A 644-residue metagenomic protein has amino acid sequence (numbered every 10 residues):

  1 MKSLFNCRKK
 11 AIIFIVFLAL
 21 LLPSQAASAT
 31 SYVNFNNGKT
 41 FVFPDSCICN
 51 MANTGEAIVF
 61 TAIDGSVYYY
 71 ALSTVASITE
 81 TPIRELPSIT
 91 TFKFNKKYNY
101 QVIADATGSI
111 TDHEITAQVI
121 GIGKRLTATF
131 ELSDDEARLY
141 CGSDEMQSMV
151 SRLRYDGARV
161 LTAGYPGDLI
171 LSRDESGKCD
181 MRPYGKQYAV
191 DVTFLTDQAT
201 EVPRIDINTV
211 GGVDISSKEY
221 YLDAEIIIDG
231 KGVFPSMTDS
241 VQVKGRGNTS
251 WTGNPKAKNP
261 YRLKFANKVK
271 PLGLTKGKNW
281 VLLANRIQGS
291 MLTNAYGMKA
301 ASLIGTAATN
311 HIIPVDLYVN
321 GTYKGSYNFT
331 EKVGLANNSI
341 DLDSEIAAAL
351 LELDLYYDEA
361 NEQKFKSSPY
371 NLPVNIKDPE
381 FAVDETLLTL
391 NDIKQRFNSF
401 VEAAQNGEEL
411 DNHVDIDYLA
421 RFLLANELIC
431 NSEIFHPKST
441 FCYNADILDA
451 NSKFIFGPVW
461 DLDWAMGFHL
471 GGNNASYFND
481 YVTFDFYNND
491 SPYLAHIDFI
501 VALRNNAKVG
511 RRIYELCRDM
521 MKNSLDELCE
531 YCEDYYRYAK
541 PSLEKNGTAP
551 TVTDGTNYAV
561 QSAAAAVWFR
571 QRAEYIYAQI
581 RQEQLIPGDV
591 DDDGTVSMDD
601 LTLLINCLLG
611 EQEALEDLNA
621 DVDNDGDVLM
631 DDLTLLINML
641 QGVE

Functional and structural regions predicted by a protein language model:
K2-F14: Bacterial N-terminal signal peptides that target proteins for export
A19-A29, T54-I58, R581-E644: Cellulosome-associated attachment modules in secreted, modular CAZymes
S31, F35-P44, C49-Q198: Beta-rich interaction/scaffold domains
I83-A104, T111, T116-V119, S133 (+5 more regions): Regulatory N- and C-terminal appendages and interdomain linkers associated with kinase/kinase-like NTP transferase
L222-A284: Conserved oxyanion/phosphate-binding beta-strand-loop segments in alpha/beta enzyme cores
W251-T252, K256, K377-H436, T440-A445 (+1 more regions): Middle-to-C-terminal accessory/interaction subdomains
K264-K270, A284-R286, G305-N310, T322-A425 (+3 more regions): Internal "kinase-insert"/substrate-recognition segments embedded within catalytic cores of ATP-dependent enzymes
N285-N320: A conserved helix-loop-beta module that forms one wall/lid of the active-site cleft in ATP-utilizing catalytic domains
